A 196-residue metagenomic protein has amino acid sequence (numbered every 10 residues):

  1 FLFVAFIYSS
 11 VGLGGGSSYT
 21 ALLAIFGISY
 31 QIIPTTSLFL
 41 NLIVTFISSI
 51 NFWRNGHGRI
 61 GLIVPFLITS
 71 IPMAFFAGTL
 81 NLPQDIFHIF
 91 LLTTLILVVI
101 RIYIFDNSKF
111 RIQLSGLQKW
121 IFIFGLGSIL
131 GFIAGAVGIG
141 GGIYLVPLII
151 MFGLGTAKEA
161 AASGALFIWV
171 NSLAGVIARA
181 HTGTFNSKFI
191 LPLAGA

Functional and structural regions predicted by a protein language model:
F1-S9, T20-Y30, I50-I133, M151-F152 (+2 more regions): Juxtamembrane transmembrane-helix boundary motif
V11-Y19, G138-L148: Transmembrane helix boundary and interhelical junction motifs in multipass membrane proteins
G14-G15, F46, P72, L173 (+1 more regions): Residue positions within transmembrane alpha-helices of multi-pass solute transporters
Y30-T35, A161-A165: Small-residue hotspots at the loop-to-helix junctions and early N-terminal turns of transmembrane alpha-helices
T36-N51: Transmembrane alpha-helices of multi-pass small-molecule transport proteins
S37-N41, G164-I168, F189-A194: Short hydrophobic/aromatic, small-residue-rich stretches within specific transmembrane helices of secondary active
L42-T45, L92, I96-V99, W169-S172: Small-residue-rich packing faces within the transmembrane alpha-helices of Major Facilitator Superfamily
E159-G175: Hydrophobic alpha-helical transmembrane segments of multi-pass integral membrane proteins, especially transporters
